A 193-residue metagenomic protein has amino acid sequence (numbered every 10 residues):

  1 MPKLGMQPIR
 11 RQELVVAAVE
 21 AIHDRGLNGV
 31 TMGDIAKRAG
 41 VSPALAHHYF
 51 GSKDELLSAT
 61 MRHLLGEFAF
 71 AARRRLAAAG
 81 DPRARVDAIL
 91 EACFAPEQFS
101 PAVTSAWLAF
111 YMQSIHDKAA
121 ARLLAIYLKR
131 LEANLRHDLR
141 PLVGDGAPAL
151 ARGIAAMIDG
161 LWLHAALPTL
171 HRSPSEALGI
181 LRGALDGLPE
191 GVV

Functional and structural regions predicted by a protein language model:
M1-I9, V192-V193: N-terminal intrinsically disordered/low-complexity leader segments
E13, A17-E55, A59: Helix-turn-helix
A17-D24, A71, R75, A106 (+2 more regions): Solvent-exposed, amphipathic alpha-helical segments
A59, F70-V103, L150-I154, L178: Hydrophobic alpha-helical connector segments
R62-F68: Short, basic, alpha-helical segments at the C-terminal edge of helix-turn-helix-like DNA-binding modules
R85, Q98-A125: Amphipathic alpha-helical segments used for helix-helix packing
A121-A125, K129, R140-V193: Hydrophobic/aromatic-rich alpha-helical bundle segments in the mid-to-C-terminal region
